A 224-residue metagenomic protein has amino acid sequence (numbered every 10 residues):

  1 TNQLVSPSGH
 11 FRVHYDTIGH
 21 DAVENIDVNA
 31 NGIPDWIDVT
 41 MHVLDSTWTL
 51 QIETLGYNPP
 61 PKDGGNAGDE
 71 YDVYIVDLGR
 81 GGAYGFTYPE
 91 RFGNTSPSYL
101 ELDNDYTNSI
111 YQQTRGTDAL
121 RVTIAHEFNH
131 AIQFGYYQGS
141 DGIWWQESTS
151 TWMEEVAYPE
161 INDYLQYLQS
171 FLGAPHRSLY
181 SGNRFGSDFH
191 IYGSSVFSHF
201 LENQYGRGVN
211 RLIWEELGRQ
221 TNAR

Functional and structural regions predicted by a protein language model:
T1-P97, E101-F128, I132-Y136: Zn2+-dependent metallopeptidase catalytic core
P89-T95, Y99, D118-V122, Q138-G208 (+1 more regions): Acidic/His/Gly-enriched intrinsically disordered linker/tail segments that often contain short helix/coil "MoRF-like"
